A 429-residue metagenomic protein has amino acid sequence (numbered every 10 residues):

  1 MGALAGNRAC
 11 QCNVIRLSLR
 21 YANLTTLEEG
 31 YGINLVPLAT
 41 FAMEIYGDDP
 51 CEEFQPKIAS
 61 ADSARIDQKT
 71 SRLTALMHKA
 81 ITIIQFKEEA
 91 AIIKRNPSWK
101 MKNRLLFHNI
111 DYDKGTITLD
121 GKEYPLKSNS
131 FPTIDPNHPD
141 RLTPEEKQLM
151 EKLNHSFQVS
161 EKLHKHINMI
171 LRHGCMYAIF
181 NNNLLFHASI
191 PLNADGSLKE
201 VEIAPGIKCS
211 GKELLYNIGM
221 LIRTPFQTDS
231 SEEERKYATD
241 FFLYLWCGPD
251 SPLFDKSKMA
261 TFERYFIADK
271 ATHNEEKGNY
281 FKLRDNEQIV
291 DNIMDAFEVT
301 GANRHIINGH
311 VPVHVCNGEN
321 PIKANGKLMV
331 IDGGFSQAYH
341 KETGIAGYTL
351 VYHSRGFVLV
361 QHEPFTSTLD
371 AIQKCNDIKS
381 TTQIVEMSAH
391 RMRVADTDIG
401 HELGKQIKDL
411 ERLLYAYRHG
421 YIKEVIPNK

Functional and structural regions predicted by a protein language model:
M1-K429: Feature recognizes metal-dependent phosphohydrolase scaffolds
